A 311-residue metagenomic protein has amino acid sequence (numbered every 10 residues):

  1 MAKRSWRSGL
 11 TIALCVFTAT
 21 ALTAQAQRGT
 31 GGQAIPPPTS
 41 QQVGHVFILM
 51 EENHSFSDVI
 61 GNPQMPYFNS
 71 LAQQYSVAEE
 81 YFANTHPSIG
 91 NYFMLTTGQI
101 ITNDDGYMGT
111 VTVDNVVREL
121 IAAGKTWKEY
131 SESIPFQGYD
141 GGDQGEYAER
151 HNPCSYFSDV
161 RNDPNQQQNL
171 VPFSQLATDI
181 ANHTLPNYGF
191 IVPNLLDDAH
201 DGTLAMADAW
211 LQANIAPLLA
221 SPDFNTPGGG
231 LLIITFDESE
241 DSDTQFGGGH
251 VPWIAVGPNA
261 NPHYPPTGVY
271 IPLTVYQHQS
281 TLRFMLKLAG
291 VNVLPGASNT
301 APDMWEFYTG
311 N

Functional and structural regions predicted by a protein language model:
M1-T11: Bacterial N-terminal signal peptides that target proteins for export
T11-A21: Bacterial N-terminal signal peptides
L22-A26: Juxtamembrane cytosolic interface motif at the C-terminal end of transmembrane helices
Q27-N311: N-terminal pro-sequences and low-complexity stem/linker regions of secreted or lumenal proteins
